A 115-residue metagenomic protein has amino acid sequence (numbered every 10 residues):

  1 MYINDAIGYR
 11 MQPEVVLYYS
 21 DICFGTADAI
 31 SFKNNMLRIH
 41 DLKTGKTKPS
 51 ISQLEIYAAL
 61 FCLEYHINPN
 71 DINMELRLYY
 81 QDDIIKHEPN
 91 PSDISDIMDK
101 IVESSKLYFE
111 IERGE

Functional and structural regions predicted by a protein language model:
M1-R38, P49-S52, E64-D71, K86-P91 (+1 more regions): Catalytic cores of nuclease domains that cleave nucleic-acid phosphodiester backbones
S31-K33, F61, L78-Y80: Residue-level signal for short segments within beta-strands and strand-turn junctions of well-structured beta-sheet
L42-K48: Short beta-strand-loop-alpha-helix junction that forms the active-site gateway of nucleic-acid-processing nucleases
S52-L60: Short amphipathic alpha-helical face segments that pack within enzyme cores and frequently flank/anchor catalytic
A59, D99, E103-K106: Surface-exposed alpha-helical segments enriched in charged/polar residues
M74-E75: A beta-hairpin/wing motif
L78-E88: Short, conserved secondary-structure transition motifs
L107-E115: Accessory terminal regions of nucleic-acid processing enzymes
